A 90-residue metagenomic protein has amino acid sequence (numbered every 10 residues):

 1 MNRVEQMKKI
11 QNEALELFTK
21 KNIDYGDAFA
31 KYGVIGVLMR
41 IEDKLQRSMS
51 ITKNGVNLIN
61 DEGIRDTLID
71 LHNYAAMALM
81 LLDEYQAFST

Functional and structural regions predicted by a protein language model:
M1-T90: Intrinsically disordered, low-complexity regulatory regions that flank transcription factor DNA-binding cores
